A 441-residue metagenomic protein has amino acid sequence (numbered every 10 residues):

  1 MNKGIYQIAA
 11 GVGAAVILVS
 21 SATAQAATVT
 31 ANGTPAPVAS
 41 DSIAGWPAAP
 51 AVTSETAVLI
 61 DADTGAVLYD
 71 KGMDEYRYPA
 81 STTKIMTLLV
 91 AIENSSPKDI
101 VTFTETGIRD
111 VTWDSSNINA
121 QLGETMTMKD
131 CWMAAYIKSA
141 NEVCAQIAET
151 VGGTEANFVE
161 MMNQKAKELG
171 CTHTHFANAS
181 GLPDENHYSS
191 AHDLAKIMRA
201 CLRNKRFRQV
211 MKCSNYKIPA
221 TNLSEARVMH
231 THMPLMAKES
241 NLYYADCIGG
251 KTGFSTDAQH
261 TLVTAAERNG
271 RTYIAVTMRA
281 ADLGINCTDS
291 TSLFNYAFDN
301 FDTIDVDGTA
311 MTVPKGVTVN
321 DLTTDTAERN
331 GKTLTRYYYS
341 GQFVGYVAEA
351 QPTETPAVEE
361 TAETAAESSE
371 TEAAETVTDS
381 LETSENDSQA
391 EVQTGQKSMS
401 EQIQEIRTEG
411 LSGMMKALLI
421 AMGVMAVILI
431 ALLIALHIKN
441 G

Functional and structural regions predicted by a protein language model:
N2-Q25, M415-K439: Sec-dependent N-terminal signal peptides of Gram-positive bacterial secreted proteins and lipoproteins
G4, A24-H192, K196-K205: Active-site-adjacent loops and short helices of periplasmic peptidoglycan-processing enzymes
V12-V16, L68, G410: Catalytic-site microenvironment of enzymes that process N-acetyl-hexosamine-containing cell-wall polysaccharides
L18, T102, A177, M236 (+1 more regions): Residues in well-ordered beta-strands of folded domains
C171-T172, P183-Y188, H192-M422, L433-K439: Domain-terminus/edge residues, biased toward the C-terminal soluble/receptor-binding domains of extracytoplasmic
